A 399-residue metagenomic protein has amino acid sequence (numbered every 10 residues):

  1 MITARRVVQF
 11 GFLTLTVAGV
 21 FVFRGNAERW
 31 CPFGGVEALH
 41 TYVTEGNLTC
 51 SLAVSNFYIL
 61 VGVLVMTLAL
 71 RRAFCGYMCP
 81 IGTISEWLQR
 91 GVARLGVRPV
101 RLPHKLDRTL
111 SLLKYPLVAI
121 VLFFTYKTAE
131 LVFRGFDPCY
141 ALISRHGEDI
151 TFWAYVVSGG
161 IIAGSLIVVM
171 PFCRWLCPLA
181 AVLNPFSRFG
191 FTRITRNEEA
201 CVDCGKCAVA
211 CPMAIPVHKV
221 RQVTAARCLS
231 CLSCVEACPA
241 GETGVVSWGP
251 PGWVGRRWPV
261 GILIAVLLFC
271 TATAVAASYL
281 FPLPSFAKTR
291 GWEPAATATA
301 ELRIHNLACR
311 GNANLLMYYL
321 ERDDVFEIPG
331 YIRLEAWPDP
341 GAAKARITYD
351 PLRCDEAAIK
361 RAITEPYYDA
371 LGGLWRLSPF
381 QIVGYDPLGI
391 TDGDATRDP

Functional and structural regions predicted by a protein language model:
M1-A210, V217-H218, E236-N306, R310-D398: Non-ligating segments of multi-cofactor redox enzymes
K219-C228: Short linker/helix segments within small regulatory modules
